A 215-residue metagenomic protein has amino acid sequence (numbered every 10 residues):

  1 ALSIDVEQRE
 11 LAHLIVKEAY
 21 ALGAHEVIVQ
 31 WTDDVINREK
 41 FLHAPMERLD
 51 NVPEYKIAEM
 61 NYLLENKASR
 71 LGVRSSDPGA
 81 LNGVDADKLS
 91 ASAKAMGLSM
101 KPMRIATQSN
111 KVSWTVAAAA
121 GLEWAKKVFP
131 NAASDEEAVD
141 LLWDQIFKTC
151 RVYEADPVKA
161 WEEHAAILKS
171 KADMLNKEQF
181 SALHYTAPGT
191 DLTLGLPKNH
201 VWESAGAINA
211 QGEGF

Functional and structural regions predicted by a protein language model:
L2-F215: Active-site bordering "gate/hinge" segments that shape substrate access to catalytic or cofactor-binding pockets
